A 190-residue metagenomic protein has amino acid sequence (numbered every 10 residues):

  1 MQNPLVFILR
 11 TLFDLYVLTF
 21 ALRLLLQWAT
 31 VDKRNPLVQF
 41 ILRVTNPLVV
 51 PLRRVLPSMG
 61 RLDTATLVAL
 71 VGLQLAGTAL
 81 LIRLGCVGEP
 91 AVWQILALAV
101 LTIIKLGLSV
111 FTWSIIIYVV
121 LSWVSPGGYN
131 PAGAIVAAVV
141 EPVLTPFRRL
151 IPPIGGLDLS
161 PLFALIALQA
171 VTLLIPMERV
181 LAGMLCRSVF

Functional and structural regions predicted by a protein language model:
M1-F190: Selective transmembrane helix interface/packing segments
